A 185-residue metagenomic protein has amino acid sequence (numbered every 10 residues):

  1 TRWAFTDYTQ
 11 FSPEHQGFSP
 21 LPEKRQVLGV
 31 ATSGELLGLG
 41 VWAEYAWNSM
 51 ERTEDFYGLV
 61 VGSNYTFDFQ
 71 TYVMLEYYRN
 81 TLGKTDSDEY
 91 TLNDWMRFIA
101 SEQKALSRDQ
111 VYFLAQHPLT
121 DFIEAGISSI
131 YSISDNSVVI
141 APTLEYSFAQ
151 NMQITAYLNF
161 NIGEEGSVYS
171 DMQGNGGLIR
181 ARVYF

Functional and structural regions predicted by a protein language model:
T1, G38-W42, Q70-L75, D121-A125 (+1 more regions): Repeated loop/turn-to-beta-strand initiation elements of outer-membrane beta-barrel proteins
T1-D7, L36-G38, W47-E51, Y77-G83 (+3 more regions): Transmembrane beta-strands of outer-membrane beta-barrel pores
T1-V60: Surface-exposed beta-loop-beta
E14-F18, W47-S49, R97-S101, S128-I130 (+1 more regions): Extracellular loop and loop/strand-boundary signature of outer-membrane beta-barrel proteins
K24-L28, D55-L59, S107-V111, N136-I140 (+1 more regions): Residues that define the transmembrane beta-barrel architecture of outer-membrane proteins
S33-L37, N64-D68, Q116-P118, E145-S147 (+1 more regions): Structural signature of outer-membrane beta-barrel channels/translocons
E76-Y112: Flexible internal linker/loop segments at domain or repeat junctions
F113-H117, Y146, Q153, Y157-L158 (+1 more regions): Outer-membrane beta-barrel "beta-signal"
